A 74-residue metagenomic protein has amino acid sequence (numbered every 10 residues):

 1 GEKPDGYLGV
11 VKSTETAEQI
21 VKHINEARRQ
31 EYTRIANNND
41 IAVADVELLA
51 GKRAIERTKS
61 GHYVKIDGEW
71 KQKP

Functional and structural regions predicted by a protein language model:
G1-E26, N37-P74: Amphipathic, charged alpha-helical segments and their helix-to-coil junctions in extracytoplasmic/peripheral assemblies
Q30: Structured, non-membrane catalytic/scaffold regions adjacent to prosthetic-group chemistry
